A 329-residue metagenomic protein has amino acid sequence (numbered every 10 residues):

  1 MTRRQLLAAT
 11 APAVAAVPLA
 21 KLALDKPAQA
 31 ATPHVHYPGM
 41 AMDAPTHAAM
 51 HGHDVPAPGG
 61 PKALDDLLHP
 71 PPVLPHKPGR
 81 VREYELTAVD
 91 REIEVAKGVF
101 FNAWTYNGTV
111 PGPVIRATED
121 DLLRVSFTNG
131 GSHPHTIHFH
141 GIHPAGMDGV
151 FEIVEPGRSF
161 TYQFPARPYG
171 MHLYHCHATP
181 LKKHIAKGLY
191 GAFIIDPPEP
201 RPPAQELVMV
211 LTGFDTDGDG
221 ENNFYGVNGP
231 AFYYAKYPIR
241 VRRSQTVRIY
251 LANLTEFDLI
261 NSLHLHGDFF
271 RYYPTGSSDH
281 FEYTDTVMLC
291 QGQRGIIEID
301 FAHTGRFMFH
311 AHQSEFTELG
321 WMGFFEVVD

Functional and structural regions predicted by a protein language model:
M1-D329: Copper-binding active sites and cupredoxin-like electron-transfer domains, recognizing His/Cys-rich ligand loops
